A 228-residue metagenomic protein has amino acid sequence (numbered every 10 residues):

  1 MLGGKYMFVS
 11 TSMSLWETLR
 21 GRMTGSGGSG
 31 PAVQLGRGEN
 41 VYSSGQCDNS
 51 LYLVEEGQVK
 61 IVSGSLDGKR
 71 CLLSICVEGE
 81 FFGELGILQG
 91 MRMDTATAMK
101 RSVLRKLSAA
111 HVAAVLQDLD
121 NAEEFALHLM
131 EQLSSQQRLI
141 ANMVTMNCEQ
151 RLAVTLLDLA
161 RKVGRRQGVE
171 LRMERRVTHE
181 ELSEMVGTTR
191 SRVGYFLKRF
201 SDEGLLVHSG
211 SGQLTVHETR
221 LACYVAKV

Functional and structural regions predicted by a protein language model:
M1-N40, D48, E80-F82, G86-L88: Cyclic nucleotide-binding regulatory module and flanking cytosolic helices
E39-R101: Cyclic nucleotide-binding regulatory domains
E56, E78, R101, A109 (+4 more regions): ATP/adenylate-binding site constellation spanning eukaryotic-like Ser/Thr protein kinases, ABC-transporter
S74-S134, R138: Cyclic-nucleotide recognition modules
D120-G187: Polybasic "coupling" helices that flank or enter modular domains
R161-V228: Phosphate-/nucleic-acid-contacting segments
